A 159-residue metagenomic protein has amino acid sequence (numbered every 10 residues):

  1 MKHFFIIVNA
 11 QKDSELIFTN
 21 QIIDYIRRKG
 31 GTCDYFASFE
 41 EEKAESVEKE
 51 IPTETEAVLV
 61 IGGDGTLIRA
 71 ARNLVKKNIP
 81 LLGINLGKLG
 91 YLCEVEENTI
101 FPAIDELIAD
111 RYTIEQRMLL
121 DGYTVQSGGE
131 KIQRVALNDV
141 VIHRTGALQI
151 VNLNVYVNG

Functional and structural regions predicted by a protein language model:
M1-A57, N98-T113, T124-R134: ATP/NTP phosphate-donor binding region
A10-K12, K88-E94: Flexible, glycine/proline-enriched loop segments at strand-loop-helix junctions that form or flank small-ligand binding
E15, G65-A71: Short glycine/serine/threonine-rich phosphate/pyrophosphate-binding segments that cradle anionic phosphate groups
F18-N20, A71-L74, E94-E96: Short amphipathic alpha-helical segments
S38-E40, D64, L86-G87: Short, ordered loop/turn segments at secondary-structure junctions
R69, L74-G87, Y91: Gly/Ser-rich helix-loop-strand patches that form or flank binding pockets for ribonucleotide-derived cofactors
Y91-G159: Catalytic core of DAGKc-family lipid kinases
